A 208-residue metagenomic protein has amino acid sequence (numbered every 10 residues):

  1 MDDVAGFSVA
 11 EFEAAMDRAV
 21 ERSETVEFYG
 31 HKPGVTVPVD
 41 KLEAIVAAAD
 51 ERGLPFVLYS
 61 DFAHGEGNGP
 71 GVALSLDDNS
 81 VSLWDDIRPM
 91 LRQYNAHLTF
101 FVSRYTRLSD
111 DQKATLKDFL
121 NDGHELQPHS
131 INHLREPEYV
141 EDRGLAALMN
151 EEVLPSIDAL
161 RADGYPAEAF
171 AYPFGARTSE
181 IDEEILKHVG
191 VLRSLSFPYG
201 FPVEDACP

Functional and structural regions predicted by a protein language model:
M1, E24-V35, G69-V72, S82 (+3 more regions): Metal-dependent polysaccharide deacetylase catalytic core of the NodB/CE4 family, i.e., the active-site-bearing domain
M1-L74, L116: N-terminal pre-catalytic segment of deacetylase/amide-hydrolase enzymes
A14-R18, A48, M90, P155 (+1 more regions): A generic secondary-structure signal
A15, K41-I45, D86-M90, A114-T115 (+1 more regions): A short acidic, amphipathic alpha-helical/loop segment
